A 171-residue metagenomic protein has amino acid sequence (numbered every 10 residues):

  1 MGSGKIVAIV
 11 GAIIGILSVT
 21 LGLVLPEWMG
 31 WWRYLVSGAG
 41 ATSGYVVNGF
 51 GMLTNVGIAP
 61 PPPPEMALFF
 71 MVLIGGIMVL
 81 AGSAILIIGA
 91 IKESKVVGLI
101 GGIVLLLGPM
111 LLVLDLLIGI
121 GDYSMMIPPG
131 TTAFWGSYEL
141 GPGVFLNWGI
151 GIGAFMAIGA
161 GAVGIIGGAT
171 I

Functional and structural regions predicted by a protein language model:
G4-L25, L68-G119, A157-I171: Signature of small four-pass
L21-F70, I118-I150: Long, glycine/tryptophan/cysteine-rich extracytoplasmic
G153-A154: Transmembrane alpha-helices of multi-pass eukaryotic membrane proteins
